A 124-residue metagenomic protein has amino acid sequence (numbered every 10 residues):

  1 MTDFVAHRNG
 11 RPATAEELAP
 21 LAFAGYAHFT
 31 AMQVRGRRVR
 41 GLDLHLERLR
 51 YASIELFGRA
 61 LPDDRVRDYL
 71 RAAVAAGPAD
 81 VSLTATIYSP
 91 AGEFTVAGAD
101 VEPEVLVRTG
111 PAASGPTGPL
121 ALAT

Functional and structural regions predicted by a protein language model:
M1-T124: Conserved alpha/beta cores of soluble small-molecule-handling proteins
